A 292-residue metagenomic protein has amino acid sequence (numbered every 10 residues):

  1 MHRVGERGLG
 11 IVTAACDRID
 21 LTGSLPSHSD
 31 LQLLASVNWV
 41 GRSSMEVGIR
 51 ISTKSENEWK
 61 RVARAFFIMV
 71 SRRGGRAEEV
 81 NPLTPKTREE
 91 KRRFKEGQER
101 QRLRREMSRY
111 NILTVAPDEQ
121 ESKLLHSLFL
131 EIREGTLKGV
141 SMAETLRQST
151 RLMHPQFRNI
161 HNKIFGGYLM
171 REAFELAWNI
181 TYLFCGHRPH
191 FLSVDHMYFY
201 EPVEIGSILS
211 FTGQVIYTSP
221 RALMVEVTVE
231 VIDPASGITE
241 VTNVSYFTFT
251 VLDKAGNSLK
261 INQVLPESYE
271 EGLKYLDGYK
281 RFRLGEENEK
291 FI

Functional and structural regions predicted by a protein language model:
M1-G8, G167-P189: Active-site helix/loop of acyl-thioester processing domains in fatty-acid/polyketide metabolism, spanning hotdog-fold
R7-W39, S43-S52, H190-E201, S207-L209: General structural concept
G10, L21-G23, E56-E58, K138-S141 (+4 more regions): Beta-strand elements of modular eukaryotic interaction domains
R18, R147, R151-H154, R171 (+4 more regions): Long, charged, alpha-helical interaction scaffolds
P26-T114, I205, I216-I292: HotDog/MaoC-like acyl-thioester-processing domains
E89-G166, G186, R281-I292: Catalytic strand-loop segment that frames the active site of acyl-thioester-processing enzymes
